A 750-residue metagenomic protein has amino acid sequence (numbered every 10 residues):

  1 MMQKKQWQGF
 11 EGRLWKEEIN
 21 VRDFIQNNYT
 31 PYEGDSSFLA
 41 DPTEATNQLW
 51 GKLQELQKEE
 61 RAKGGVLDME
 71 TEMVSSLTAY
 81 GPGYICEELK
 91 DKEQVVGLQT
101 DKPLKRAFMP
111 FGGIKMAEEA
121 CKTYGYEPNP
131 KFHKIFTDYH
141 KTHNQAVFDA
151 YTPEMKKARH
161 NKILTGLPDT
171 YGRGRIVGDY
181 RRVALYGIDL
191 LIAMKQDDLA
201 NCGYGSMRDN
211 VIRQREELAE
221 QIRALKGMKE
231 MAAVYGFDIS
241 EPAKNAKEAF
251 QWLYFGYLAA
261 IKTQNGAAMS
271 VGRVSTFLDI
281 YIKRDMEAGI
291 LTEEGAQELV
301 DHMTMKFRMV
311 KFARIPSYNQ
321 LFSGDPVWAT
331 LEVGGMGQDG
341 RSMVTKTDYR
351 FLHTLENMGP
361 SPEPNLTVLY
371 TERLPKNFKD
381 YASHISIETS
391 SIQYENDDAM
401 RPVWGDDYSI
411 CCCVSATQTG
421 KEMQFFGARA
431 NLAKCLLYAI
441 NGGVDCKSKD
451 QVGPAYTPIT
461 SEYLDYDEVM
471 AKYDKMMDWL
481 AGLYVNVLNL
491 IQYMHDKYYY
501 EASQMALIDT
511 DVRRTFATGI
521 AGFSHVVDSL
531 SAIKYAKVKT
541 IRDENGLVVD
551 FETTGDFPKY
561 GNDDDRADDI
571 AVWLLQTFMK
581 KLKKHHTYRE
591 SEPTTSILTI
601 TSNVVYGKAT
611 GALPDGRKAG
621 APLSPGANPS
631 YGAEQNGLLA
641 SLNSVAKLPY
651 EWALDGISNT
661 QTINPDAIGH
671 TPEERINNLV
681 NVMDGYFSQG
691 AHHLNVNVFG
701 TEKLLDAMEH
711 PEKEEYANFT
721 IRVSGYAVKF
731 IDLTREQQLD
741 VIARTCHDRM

Functional and structural regions predicted by a protein language model:
M2-M750: Conserved catalytic cores of very large enzyme subunits
